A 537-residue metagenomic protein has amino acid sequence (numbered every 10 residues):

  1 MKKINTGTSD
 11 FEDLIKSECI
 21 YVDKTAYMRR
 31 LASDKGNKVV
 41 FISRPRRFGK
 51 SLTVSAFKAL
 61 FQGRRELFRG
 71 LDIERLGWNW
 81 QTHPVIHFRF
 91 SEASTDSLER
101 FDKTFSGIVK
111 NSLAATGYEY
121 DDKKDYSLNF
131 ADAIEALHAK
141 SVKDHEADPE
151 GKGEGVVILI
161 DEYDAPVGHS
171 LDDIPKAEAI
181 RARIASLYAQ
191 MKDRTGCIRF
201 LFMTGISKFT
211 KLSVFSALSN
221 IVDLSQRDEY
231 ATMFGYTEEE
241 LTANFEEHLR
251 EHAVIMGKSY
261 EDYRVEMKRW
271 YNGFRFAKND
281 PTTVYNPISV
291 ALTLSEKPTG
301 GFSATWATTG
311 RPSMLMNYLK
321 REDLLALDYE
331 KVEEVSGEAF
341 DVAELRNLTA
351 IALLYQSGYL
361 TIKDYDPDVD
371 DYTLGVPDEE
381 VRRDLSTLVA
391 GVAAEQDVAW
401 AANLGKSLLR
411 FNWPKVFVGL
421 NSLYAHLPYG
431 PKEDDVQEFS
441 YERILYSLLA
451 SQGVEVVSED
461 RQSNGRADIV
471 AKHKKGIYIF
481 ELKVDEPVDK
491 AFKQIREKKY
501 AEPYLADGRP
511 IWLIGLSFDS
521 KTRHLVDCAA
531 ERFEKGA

Functional and structural regions predicted by a protein language model:
M1-Q437: Phosphate-binding site recognition
L137-H145, L448-K474: Active-site metal-binding core of divalent-cation-utilizing nuclease and nuclease-like domains
V157, G476-F480, W512: Structural motif
A177-R183, V484-A501: Mg2+/Mn2+-dependent nuclease catalytic core
L187-R194, A352-L360, Y446-S451, Q494-I514: Metal-dependent nuclease catalytic cores in nucleic-acid-processing enzymes, especially RNase H-like/related
S422-S458: Acidic-basic catalytic patches of nuclease active cores, encompassing PD-(D/E)XK and other metal-cofactor nuclease
L445, A467-V484, K498: Conserved catalytic cores of phosphodiester-cleaving nucleases, focusing on short active-site segments
P503, R509-A537: Domain-level recognition of nuclease-like catalytic cores that cleave nucleotide substrates
